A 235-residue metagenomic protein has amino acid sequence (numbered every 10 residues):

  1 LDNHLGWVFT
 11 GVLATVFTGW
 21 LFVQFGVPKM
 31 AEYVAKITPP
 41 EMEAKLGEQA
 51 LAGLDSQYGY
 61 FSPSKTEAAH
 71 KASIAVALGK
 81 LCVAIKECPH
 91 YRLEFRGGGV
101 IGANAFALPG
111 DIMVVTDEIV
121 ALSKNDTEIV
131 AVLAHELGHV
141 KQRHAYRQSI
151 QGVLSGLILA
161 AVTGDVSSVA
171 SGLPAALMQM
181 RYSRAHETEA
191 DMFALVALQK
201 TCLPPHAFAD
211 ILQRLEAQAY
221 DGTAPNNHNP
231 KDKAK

Functional and structural regions predicted by a protein language model:
D2-K235: A Zn2+-metalloprotease active-site environment signal
